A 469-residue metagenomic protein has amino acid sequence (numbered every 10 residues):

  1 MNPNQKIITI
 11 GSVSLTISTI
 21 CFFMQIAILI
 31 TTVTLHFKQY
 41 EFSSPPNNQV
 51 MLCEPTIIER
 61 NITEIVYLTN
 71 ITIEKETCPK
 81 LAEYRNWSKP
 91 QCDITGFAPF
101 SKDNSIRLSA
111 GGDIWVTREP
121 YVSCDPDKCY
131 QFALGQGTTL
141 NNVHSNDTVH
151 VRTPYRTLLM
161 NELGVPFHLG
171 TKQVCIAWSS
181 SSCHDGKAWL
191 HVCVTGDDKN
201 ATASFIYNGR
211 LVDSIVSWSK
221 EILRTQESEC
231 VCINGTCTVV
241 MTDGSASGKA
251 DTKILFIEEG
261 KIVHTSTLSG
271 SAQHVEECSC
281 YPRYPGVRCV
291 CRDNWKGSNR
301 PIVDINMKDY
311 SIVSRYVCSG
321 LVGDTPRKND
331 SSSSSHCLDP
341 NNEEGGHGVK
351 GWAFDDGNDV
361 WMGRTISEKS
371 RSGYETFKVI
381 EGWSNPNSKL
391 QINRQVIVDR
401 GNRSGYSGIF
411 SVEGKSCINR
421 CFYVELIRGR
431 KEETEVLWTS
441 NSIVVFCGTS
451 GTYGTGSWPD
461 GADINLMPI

Functional and structural regions predicted by a protein language model:
N4-K38: Single-pass membrane-anchoring alpha-helices
N61, N70, N86, N146 (+4 more regions): N-linked glycosylation sites
V165-F167, D213-K220, H264-T267, S314-Y316 (+1 more regions): A short beta-strand motif characteristic of beta-propeller blades
Q173-S182, I222-C230, A272-S279, H347-G351 (+1 more regions): Repeated scaffold domains used in trafficking and secretory/extracellular systems, primarily beta-propellers
V192, V239, R420-R428: Short, aromatic- and glycine-rich surface loops/edge beta-strands on solvent-exposed regions
N200-S204, K249-K253, G297-V303, S372-K378 (+1 more regions): Structural motif
C289-C291: Extracellular cysteine-rich, disulfide-stabilized repeat modules
L437-I469: Blade-level signature of beta-propeller repeat domains, shared across WD40, Kelch, NHL, RCC1 and BNR/Asp-box propellers
